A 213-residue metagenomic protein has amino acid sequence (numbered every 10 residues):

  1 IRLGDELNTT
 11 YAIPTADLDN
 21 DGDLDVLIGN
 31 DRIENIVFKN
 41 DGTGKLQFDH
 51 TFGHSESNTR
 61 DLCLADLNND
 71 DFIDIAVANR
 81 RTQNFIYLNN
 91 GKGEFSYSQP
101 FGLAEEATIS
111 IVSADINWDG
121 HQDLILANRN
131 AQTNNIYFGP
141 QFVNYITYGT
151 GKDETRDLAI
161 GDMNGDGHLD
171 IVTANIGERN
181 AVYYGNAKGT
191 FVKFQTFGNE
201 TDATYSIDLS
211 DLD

Functional and structural regions predicted by a protein language model:
I1-N8, K39-S57, L88-E106, Y137-E154 (+1 more regions): Blade-edge motifs of beta-propeller repeat domains
Y11-N20, R60-L67, I109-W118, R156-M163 (+1 more regions): Beta-propeller blade termini
D21, D25, N35, D70 (+4 more regions): Acidic Asp/Glu-based divalent-cation binding sites
V26-N30, I75-N79, L124-N128, I171-N175: Hydrophobic beta-strand segments that make up the repeating blades of beta-propeller and related beta-repeat
I28, V112, L126, G198-E200 (+1 more regions): Feature marking well-ordered beta-strand scaffolds used for ligand recognition
E34-F38, Q83-Y87, T133-I136, R179-Y183: A short loop-to-beta-strand structural motif that recurs across blades of beta-propeller domains
